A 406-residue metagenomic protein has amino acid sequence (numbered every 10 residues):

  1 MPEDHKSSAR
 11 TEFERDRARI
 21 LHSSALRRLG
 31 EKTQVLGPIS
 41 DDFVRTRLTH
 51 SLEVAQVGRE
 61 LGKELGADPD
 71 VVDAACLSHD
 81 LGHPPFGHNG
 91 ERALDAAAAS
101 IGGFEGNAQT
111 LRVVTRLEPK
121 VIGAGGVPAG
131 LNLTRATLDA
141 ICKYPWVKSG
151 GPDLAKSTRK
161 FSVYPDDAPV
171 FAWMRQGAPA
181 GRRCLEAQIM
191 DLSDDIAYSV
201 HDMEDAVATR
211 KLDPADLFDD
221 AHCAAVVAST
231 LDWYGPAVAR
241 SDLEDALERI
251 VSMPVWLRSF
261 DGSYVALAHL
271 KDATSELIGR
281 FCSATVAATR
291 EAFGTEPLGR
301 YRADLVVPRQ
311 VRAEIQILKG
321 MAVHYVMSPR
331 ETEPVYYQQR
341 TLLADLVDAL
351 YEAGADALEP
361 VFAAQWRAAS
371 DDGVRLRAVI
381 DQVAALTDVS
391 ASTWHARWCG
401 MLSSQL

Functional and structural regions predicted by a protein language model:
M1-S8, L21-R27, E31, Q56 (+3 more regions): Sequence-structural signature of the catalytic-core scaffold of metal-dependent phosphohydrolases that act on
E14-R15: N- or domain-start disorder-to-order transition segments that initiate the globular core
G37-F43, A75, P179, S259-Y264 (+2 more regions): Glycine- and acidic
I39-H50, L81-F86, A97: Catalytic phosphate-handling regions of large nucleic-acid enzymes and associated NTPases
S40-V71: Alpha-helical phosphate/pyrophosphate-handling elements in metalloenzyme active cores
V72-L77, D191: Short alpha-helical catalytic segment bearing the HExxH-like zincin motif of zinc-dependent metalloproteases
L231-V374, L386, W398: C-terminal subdomains that position terminal phosphate/3'-OH groups for nucleotidyl transfer/ligation, primarily on
S370-Q405: Short, amphipathic C-terminal "tail helix"
